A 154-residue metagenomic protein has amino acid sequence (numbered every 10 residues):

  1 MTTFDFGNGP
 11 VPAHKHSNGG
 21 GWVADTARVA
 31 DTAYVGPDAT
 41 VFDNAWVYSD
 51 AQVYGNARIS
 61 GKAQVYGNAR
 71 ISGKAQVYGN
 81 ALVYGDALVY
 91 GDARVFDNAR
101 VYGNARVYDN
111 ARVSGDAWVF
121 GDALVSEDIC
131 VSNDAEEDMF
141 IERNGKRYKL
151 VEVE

Functional and structural regions predicted by a protein language model:
M1-R58: Extended, small-residue-rich solenoid/repeat segments and analogous flexible loops that form exposed scaffolds
K15-H16, W46, Q52-E154: Glycine-rich hexapeptide-repeat left-handed beta-helix
